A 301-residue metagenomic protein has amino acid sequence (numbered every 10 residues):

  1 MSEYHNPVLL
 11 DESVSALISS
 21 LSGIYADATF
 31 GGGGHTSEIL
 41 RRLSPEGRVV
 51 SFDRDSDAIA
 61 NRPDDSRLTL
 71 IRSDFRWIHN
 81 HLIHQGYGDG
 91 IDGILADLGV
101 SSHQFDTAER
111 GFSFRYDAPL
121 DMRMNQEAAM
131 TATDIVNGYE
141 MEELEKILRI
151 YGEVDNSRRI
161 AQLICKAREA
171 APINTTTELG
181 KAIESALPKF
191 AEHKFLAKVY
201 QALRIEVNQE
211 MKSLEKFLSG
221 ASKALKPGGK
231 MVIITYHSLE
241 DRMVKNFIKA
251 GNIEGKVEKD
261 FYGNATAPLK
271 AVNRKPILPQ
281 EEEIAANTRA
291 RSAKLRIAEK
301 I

Functional and structural regions predicted by a protein language model:
M1-I301: S-adenosyl-L-methionine-dependent methyltransferase catalytic core, i.e., the SAM/SAH-binding region
